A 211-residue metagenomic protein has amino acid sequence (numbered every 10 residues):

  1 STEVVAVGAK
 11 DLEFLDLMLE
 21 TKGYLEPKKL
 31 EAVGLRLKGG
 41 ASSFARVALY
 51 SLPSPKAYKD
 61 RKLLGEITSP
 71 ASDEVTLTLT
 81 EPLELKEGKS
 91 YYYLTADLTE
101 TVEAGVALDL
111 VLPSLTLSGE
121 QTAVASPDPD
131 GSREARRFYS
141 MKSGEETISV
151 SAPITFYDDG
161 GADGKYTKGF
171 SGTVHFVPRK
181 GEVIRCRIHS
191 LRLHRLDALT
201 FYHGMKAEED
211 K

Functional and structural regions predicted by a protein language model:
S1-Y139: Exposed, polar/acidic Ser/Thr-rich sequence context and nearby capping/turn residues that mark flexible linkers
E20-K22, K38, F176-R179, H189-L191: Acidic, Ser/Thr
E31, V47, Y92, V174 (+2 more regions): Residue-level detector of short, conserved catalytic/binding motifs and their immediate flanks
S43-P53, V111, S190-D210: Short, surface-exposed beta-strand/strand-loop-strand elements in extracellular ectodomains
A57, I184-R185, H194-R195: Eukaryotic short linear interaction motifs
F138-E182, R187-H189: A short aromatic-anchored loop/beta-hairpin motif
